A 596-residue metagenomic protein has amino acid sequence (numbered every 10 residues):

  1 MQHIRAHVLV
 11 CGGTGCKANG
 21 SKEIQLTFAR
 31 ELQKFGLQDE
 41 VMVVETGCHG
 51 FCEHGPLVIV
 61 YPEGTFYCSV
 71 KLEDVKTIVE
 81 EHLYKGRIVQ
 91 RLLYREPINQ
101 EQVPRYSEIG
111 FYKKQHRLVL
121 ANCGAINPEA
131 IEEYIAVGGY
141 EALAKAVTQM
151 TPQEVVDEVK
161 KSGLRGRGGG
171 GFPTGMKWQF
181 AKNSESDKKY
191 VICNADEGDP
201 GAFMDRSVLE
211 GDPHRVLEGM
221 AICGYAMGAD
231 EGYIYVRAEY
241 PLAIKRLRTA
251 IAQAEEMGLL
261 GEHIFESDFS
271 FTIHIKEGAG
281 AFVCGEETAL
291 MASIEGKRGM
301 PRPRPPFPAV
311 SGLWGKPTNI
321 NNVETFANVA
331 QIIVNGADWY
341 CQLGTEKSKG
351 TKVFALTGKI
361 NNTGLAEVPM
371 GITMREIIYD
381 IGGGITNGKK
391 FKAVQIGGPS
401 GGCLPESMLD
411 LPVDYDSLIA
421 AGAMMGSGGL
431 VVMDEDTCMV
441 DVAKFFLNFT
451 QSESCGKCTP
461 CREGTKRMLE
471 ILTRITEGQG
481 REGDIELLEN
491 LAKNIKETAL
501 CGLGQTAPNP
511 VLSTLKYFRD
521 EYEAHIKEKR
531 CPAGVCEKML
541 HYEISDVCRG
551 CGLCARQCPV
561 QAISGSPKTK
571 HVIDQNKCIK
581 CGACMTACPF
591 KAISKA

Functional and structural regions predicted by a protein language model:
M1-H7, S21-E45, P62-R91, A142-V159 (+9 more regions): Ferredoxin-type iron-sulfur electron-transfer modules in oxidoreductases and energy-metabolism complexes
V10, I126-E141, V191-D205, P308-L313 (+2 more regions): Gly-rich Lys/Arg/Thr-decorated short loops/hinges at beta-loop-alpha junctions or inter-strand turns that position
C16, V159-A181, G280-A292, R298 (+2 more regions): Conserved phosphate/anionic-ligand binding catalytic regions in large, soluble enzymes, centered on
H54-I59, P460-K466, L553-V572, A583-A596: Iron-sulfur cluster-binding cysteine motifs and their immediate structural context in ferredoxin-like electron-transfer
L93-K161, N321-G336: Flexible inter-domain linker/hinge segments
G219-A221, G371-T386: Short amphipathic, charge-patterned alpha-helical segments
I244-M370, G382: Hydrophobic alpha-helical positions that pack around
G350-N362, V368-M370, M374, P532-A583: C-terminal accessory/binding modules appended to enzymatic or scaffolding proteins
